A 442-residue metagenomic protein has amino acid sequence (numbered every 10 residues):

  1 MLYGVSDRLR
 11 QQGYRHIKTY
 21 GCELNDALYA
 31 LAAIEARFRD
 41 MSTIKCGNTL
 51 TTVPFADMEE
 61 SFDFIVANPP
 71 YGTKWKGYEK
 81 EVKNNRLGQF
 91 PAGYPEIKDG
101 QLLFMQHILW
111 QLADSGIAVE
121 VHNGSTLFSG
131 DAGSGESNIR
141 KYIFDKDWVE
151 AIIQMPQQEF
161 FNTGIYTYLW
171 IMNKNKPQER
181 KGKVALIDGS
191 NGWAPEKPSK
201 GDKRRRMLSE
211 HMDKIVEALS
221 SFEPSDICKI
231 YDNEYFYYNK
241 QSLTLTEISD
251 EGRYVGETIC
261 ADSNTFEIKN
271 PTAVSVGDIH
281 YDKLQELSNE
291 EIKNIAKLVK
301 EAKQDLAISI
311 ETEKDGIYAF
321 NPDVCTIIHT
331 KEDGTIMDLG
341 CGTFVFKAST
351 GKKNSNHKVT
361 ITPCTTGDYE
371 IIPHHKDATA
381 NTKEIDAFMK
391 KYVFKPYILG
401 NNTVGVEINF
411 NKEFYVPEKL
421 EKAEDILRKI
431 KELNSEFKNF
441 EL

Functional and structural regions predicted by a protein language model:
M1-A67, G72-K74, E79-E81, G88 (+9 more regions): Conserved S-adenosyl-L-methionine
T73, K98, L102-L442: Accessory (non-catalytic) regions of SAM-dependent nucleic-acid methyltransferases and partner specificity/recognition
E81-K83, G201: Extended, highly charged linker/hinge segments and catalytic-adjacent loops that couple domains and form adaptable
Q89-I97: A short acidic, glycine-rich active-site loop that binds or catalyzes chemistry on phosphate/adenosine moieties
